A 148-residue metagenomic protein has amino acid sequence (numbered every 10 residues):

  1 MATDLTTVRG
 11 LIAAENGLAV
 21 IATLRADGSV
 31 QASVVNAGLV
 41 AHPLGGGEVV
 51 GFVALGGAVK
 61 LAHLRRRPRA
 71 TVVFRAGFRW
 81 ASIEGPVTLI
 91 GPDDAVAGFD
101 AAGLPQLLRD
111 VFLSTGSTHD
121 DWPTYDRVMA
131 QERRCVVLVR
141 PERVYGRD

Functional and structural regions predicted by a protein language model:
M1-V20: Short, basic/aromatic recognition patches
A2, F78-D148: Charged, gly/pro-rich active-site loop segments
V8, K60-L61: Short, hydrophobic alpha-helical packing/hinge segments within bilobed ligand-binding/sensory domains
L11-I12, L64, V111, V139: A generic structural signal for nonpolar/aromatic side chains embedded in well-ordered alpha-helices
I12, L44, M129-A130: Solvent-exposed alpha-helices and their adjacent loops that cap or buttress functional pockets in soluble metabolic
A14-E15, R66-R67, Q131-R133: Structured helix-beta-strand junction loops
N16-G56, A62-L64, A70-F74, S82-P86: Short beta-strand segments
